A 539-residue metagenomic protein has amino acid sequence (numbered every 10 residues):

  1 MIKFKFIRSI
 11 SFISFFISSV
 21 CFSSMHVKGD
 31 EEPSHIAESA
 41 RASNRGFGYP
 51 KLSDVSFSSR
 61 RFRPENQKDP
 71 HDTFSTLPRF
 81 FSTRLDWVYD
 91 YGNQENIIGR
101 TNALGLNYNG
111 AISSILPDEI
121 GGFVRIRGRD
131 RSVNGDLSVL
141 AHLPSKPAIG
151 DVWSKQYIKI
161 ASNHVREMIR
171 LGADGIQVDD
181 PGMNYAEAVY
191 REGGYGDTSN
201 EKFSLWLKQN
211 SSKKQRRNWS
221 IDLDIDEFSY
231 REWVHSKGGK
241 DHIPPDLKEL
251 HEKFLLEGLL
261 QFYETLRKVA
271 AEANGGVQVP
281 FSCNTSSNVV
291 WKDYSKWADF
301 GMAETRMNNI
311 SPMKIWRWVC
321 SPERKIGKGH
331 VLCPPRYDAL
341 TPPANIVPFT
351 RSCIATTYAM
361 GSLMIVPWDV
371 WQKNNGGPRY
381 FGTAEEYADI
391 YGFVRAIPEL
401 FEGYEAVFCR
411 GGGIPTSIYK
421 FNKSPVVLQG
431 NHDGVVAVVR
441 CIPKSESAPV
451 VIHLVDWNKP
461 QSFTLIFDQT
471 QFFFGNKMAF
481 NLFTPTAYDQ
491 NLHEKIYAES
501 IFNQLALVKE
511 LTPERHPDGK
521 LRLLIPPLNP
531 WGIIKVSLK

Functional and structural regions predicted by a protein language model:
V27-D86: Boundary/entry segment of secreted carbohydrate-active catalytic domains
P64-L171, G182-E192, S199-K202, P245: Acidic/aromatic-lined carbohydrate-recognition and catalytic surfaces of CAZymes acting on diverse glycans
G99, A103-G105, L260, R267-P280 (+1 more regions): Catalytic-core region of carbohydrate-active enzymes that cleave or remodel glycosidic bonds
A141-F300, E304-M307: Polysaccharide-binding and catalytic clefts of secreted carbohydrate-active enzymes
M360-M364, W368-G430: Catalytic cores of secreted or luminal carbohydrate-active enzymes
F421-N476, F483-P485, G532: Carbohydrate-binding surface patches
D468-L505: Solvent-exposed beta-hairpin/edge-strand motifs
N503-K539: C-terminal beta-strand-rich structural cap/linker in extracellular carbohydrate-active enzymes
